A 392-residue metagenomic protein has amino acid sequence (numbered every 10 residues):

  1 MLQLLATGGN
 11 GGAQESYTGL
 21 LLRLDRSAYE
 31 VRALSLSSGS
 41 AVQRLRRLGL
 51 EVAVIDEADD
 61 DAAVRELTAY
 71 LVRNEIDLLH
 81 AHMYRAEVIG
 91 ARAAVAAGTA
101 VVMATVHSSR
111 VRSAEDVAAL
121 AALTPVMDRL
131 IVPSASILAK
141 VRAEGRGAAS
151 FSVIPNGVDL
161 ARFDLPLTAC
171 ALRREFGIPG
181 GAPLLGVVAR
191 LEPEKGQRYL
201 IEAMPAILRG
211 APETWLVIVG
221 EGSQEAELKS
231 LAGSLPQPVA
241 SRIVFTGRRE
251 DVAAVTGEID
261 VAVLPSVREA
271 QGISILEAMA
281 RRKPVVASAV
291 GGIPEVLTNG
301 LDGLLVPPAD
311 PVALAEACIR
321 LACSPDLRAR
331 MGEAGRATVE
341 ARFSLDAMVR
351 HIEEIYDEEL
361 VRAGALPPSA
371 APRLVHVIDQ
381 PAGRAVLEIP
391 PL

Functional and structural regions predicted by a protein language model:
G11-G19, P183, V187-A206, S223-S230 (+2 more regions): A conserved mid-protein helix/loop that constitutes part of the nucleotide-sugar donor-binding site
L34-S35, P284-A287, L297: Short hydrophobic beta-strand element within catalytic cores of glycosyltransferases and related nucleotide-activated
V101-P133, E144-R146: A conserved, positively charged/aromatic
S136, G157: Carbohydrate-associated surface elements
D164-I178, G233: A short helix/loop element that forms part of the nucleotide-sugar donor recognition site in Leloir-type
K229-G247: Nucleotide-activated donor-binding/catalytic signature segment of Leloir-type glycosyltransferases, i.e., the conserved
R248, V267: Aromatic "clamp/platform" in nucleotide-sugar-dependent glycosyltransferases that forms part of the donor/acceptor
N299-G300, L304-P311, R320-P325: Conserved acidic donor-binding segment of nucleotide-sugar-dependent glycosyltransferases
